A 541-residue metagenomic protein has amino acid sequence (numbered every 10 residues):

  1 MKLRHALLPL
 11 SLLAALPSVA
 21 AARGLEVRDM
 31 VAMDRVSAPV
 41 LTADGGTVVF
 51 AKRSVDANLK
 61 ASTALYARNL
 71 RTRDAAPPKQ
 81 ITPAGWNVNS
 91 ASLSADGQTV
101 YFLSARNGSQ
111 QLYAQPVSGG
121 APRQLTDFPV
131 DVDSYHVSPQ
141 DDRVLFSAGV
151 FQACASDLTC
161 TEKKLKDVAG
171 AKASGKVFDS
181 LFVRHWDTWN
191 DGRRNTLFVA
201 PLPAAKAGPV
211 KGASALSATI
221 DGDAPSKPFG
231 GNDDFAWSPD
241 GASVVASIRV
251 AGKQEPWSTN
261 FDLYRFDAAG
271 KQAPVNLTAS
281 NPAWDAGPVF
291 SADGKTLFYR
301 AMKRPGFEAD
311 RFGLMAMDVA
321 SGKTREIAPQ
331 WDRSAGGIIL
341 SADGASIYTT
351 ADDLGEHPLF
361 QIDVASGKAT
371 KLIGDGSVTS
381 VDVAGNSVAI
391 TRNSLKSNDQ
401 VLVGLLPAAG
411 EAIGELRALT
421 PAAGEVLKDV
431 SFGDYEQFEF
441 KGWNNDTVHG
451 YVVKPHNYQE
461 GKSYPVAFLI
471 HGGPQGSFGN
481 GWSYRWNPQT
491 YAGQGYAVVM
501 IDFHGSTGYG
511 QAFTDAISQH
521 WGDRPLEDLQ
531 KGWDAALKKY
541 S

Functional and structural regions predicted by a protein language model:
P9-P17: Bacterial N-terminal signal peptides
R28-T63: Beta-strand-rich domains and repeat architectures in extracellular enzymes and scaffolds, especially beta-propellers
A43-D44, A95-D96, P139-Q140, P239-D240 (+3 more regions): Residue-level detector of Asp-centered blade-edge/turn motifs that repeat once per structural unit in beta-propeller
G45-V48, V100, V144, V244 (+3 more regions): Hydrophobic beta-strand positions that form the internal "hydrophobic ladder" of WD40/Gbeta-like beta-propeller blades
K52-L65, T82-N89, Y101-Y113, D127-D133 (+9 more regions): A flexible loop/linker signature enriched in serine peptidases of the S9 family
L70-R73, P116-G120, L202-A205, D267-K271 (+3 more regions): Short loop/turn segments that connect beta-strands within beta-propeller blades
N190, V378, D382-S541: Serine-hydrolase catalytic core recognition
